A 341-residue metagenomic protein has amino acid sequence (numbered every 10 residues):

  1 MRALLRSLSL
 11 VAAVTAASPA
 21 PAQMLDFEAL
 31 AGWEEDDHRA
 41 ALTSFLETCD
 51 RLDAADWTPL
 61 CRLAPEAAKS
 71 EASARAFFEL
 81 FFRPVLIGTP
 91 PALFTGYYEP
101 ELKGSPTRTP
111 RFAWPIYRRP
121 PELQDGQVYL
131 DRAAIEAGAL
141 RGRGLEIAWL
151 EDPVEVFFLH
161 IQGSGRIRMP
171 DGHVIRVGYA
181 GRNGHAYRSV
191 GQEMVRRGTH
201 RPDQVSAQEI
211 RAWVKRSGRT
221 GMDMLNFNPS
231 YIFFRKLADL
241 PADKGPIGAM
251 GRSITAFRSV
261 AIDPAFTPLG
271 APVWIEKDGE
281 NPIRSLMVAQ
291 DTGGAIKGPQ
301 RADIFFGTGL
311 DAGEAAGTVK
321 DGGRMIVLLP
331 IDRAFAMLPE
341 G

Functional and structural regions predicted by a protein language model:
R2-L10: Sec-dependent signal peptide recognition, specifically the positively charged N-region followed immediately by
A17-P19: N-terminal signal peptide c-region/cleavage motif recognized by signal peptidases
A22-G341: Solvent-exposed, well-ordered loop and adjacent helix/strand elements within mature globular domains that form
